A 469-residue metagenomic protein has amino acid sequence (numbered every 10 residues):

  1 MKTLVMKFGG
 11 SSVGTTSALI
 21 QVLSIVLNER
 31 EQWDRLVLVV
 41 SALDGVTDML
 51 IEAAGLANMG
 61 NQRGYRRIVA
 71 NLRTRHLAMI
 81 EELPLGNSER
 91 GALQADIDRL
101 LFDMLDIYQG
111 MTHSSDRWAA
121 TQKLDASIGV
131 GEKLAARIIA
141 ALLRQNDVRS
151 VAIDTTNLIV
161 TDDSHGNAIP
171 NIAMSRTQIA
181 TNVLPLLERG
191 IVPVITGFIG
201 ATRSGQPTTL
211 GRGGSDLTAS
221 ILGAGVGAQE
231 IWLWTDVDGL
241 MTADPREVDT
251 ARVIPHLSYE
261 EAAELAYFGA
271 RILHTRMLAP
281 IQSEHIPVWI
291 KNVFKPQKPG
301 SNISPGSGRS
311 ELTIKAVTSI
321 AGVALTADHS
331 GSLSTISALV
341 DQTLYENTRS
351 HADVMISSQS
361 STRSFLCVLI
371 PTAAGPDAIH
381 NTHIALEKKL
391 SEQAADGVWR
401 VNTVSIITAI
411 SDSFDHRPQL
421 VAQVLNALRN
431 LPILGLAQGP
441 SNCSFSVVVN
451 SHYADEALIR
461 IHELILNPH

Functional and structural regions predicted by a protein language model:
M1-L273, L278, V448-N450, H469: Nucleotide/pyrophosphate-binding catalytic subdomain
D34, V148, I286, A352 (+1 more regions): Short phosphate-binding/catalytic loops that engage adenosine nucleotides
T156, K291-F294: Acidic carboxylate-rich catalytic motifs and surrounding loops in phosphoryl-/glycosyl-chemistry enzymes
L158-I159, D238-L240, P296, T362 (+1 more regions): Positions that flank functional sites
E230-W234, V288-I290, M355: Short hydrophobic alpha-helical runs that function as membrane-insertion/retention elements
H274, H285-N292: Acidic/polar loop patches that form or flank catalytic/metal-binding clefts of enzymes that bind anionic ligands
P299-H469: A conserved regulatory-domain signal marking ACT and ACT-like small-molecule sensing domains and adjacent regulatory
